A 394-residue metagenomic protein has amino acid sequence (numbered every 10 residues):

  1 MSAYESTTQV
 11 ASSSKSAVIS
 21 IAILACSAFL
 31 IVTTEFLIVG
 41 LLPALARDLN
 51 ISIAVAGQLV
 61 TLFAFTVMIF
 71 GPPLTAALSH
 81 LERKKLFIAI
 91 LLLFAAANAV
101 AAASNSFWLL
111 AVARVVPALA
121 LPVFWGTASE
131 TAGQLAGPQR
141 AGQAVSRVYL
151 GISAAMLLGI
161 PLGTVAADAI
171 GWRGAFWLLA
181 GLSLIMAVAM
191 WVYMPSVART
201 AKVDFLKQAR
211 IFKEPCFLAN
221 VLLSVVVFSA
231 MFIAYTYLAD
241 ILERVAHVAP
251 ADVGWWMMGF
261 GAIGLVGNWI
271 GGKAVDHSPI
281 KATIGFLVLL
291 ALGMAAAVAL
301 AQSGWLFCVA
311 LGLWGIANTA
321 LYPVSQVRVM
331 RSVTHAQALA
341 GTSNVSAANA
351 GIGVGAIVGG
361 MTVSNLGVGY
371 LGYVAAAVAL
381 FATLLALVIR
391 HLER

Functional and structural regions predicted by a protein language model:
N50, E82, A103-L109, H247 (+1 more regions): Helix-breaking motifs and short loop linkers at transmembrane-helix boundaries and internal kinks in secondary membrane
I69-W108: Conserved MFS/SLC helix-loop-helix module at the cytosolic interface between two early adjacent transmembrane helices
F70-R83, G267-P279, V363: Helix-to-loop junctions at the C-terminal end of transmembrane segments in multipass secondary transporters
A97, W108-V116, W305-L313: Paired small-residue
L109, G137-Q139, Q143-V192, I241: Helix-loop-helix hairpin linking two adjacent transmembrane segments in secondary transporters
A113-G151: Cytoplasmic helix-loop-helix junction between adjacent transmembrane helices in 12-TM secondary transporters
A180-T200, L385-R390: C-terminal membrane-cytosol helix-exit motif in multi-pass small-molecule transporters
K281-S325: C-terminal transmembrane helical hairpin of 12-TM major facilitator-type secondary transporters
